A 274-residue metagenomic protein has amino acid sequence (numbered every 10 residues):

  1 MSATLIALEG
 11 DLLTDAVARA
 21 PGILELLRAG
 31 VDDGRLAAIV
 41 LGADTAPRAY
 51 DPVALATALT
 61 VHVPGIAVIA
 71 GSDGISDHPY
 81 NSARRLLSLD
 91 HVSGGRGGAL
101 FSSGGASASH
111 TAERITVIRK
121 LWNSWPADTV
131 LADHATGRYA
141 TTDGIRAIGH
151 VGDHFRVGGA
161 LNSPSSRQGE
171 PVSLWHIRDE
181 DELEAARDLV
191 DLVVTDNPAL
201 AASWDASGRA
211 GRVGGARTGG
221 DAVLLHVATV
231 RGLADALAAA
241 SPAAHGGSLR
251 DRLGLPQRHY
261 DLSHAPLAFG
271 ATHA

Functional and structural regions predicted by a protein language model:
M1-V63, E170-P171, L192, D251-L253 (+1 more regions): N-terminal beta1-alpha1-beta2 module of alpha/beta enzyme domains
T4-G10, A37-L41, I66-S72, G95-S102 (+5 more regions): Hydrophobic faces of well-ordered beta-strands that scaffold small-molecule active sites in alpha/beta enzyme cores
R19-G22, S76-S88: Glycine-rich anion/phosphate-binding loops
G22-L27, P52-L55, L59, R85 (+3 more regions): A general structural detector for well-ordered alpha-helical segments in enzyme core domains, enriched
R28-D33, A56-G65, L86-R96, A185-R187 (+2 more regions): Acidic (Asp/Glu)-rich catalytic clusters
D44-D51, G74-Y80, N197-A202, V230-G232: Acidic-and-aromatic substrate-binding clefts and catalytic sites of carbohydrate-active enzymes
R85-L86, V92-L189: Internal, glycine-rich beta/alpha segment that forms the wall or movable "lid" of small-molecule/cofactor binding
S107-K120, A202-G208, V230-D261: C-terminal helical cap(s) of enzyme catalytic domains, especially alpha/beta-barrels
